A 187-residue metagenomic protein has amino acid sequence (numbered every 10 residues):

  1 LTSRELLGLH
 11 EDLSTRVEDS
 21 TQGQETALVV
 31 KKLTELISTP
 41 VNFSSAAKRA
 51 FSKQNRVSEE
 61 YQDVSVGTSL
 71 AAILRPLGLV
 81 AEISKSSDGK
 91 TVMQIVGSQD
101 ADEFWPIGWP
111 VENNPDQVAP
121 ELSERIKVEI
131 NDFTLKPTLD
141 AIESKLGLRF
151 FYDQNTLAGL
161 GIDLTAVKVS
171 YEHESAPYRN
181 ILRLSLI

Functional and structural regions predicted by a protein language model:
L1-I187: N-terminal targeting/assembly segments of extracytoplasmic apparatus and virion spike/baseplate proteins
